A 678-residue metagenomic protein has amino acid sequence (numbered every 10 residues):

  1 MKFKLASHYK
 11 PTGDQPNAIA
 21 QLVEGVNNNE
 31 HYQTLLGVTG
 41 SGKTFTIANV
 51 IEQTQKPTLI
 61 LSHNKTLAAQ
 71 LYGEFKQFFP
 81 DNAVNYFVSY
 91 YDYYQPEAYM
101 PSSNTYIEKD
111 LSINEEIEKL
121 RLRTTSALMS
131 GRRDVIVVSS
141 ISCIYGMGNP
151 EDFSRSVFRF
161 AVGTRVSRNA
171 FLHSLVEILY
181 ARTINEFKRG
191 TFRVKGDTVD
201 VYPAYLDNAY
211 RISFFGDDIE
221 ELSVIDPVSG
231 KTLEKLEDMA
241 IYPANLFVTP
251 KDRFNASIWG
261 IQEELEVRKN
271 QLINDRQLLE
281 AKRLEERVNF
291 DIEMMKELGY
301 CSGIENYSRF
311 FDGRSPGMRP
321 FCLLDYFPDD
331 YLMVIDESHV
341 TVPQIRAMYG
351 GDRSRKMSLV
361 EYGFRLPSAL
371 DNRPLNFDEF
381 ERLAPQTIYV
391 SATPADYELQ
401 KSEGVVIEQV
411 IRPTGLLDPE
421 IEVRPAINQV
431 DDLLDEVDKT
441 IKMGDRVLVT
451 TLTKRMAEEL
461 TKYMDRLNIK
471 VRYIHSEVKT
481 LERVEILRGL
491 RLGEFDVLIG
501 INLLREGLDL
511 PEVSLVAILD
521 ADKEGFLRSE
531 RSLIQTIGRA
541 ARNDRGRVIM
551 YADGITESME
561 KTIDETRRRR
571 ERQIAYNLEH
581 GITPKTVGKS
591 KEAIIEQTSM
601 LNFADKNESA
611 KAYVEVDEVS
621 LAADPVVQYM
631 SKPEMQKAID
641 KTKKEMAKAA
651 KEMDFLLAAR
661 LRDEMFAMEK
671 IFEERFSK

Functional and structural regions predicted by a protein language model:
M1-E592, E596-S599, F603, N607: ASCE RecA-like P-loop NTPase motor cores that couple ATP hydrolysis to mechanical translocation on nucleic acids
M1-K4, K439, A575, E579-R660 (+1 more regions): Acidic, low-complexity intrinsically disordered tails
